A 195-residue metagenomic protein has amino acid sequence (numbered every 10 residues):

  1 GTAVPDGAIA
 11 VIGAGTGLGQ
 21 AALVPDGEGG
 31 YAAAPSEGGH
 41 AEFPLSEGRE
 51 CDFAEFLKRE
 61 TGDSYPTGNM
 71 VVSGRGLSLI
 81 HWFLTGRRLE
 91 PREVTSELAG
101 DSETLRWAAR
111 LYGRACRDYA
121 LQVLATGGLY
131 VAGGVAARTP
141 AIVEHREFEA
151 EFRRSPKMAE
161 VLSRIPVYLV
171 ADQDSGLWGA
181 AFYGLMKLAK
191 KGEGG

Functional and structural regions predicted by a protein language model:
G1-I9: Conserved phosphate-binding catalytic cores of ATP/NTP-utilizing and phosphoryl-transfer enzymes
G1-T2, G27-H40: A short alpha->loop->secondary-structure connector
A10-G13, L18-V24: Short beta-strand scaffold segments in enzyme catalytic cores
G17-A21, A41, G134-A136: Gly/Ser/Thr-rich beta-alpha loop segments that engage phosphate groups in nucleotides
G19, H40-E42, G76, P166: Generic structural signal for residues positioned in beta-strands
G27, G48-G195: ATP-binding/phosphotransfer module of carbohydrate and carboxylate kinases, centering on a glycine-rich
G38, F43-E50: Active-site gating loop/helix substructures
